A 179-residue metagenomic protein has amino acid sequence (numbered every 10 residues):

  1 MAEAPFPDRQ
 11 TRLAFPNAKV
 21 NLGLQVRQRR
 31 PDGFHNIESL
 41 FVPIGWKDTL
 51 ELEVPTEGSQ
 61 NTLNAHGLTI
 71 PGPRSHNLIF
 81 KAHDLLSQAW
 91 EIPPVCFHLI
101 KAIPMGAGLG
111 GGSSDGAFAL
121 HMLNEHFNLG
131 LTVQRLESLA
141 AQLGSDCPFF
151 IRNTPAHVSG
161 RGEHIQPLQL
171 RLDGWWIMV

Functional and structural regions predicted by a protein language model:
A2-M105, E125-G130, R171-L172: ATP-binding N-lobe of GHMP and related small-molecule kinases
P7, R12, F97-K101, A117 (+3 more regions): Hydrophobic alpha-helical segments and their boundary regions
K19, R29, A102-G108, A140 (+2 more regions): Short glycine- and Lys/Arg-enriched binding-loop motifs that mark or flank ligand-binding interfaces
Q25, G108-S114, D146, G162-H164: Gly/Ser/Thr-rich beta-alpha loop segments that engage phosphate groups in nucleotides
I37, H83, L120, L136-E137: Generic structural marker for isolated residues within well-ordered, non-membrane alpha-helices of soluble domains
A107-R135, F149: DPxDG-like acidic metal-binding loop motif
G130-M178: Alpha/beta catalytic cores of group-transfer enzymes, especially the acyltransferase/condensing modules of polyketide
